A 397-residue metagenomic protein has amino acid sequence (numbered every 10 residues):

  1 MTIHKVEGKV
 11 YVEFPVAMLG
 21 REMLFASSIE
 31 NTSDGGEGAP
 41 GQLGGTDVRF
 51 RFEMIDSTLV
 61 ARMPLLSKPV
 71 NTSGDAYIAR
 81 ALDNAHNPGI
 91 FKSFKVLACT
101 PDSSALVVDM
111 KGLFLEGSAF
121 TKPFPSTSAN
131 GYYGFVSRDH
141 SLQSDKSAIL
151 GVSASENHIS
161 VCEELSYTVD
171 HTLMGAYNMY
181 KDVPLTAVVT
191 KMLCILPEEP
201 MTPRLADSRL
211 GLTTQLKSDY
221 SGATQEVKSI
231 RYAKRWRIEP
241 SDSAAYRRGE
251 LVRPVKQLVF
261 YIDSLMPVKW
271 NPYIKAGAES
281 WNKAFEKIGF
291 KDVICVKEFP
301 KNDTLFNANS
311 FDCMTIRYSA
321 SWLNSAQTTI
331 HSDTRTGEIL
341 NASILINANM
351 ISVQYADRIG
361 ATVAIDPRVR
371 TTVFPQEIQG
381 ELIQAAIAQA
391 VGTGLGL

Functional and structural regions predicted by a protein language model:
M1-M266, A284, I288, F299-Q354 (+3 more regions): Auxiliary tRNA-acceptor-end handling modules of aminoacyl-tRNA synthetases
M266, W270-P272: Ordered core of a single globular domain
N271, E377-I378: A generic secondary-structure micro-motif detector that highlights 1-2 residue hydrophobic/ambivalent hotspots embedded
A276-K283, G337, E381-L397: Active-site recognition of the HExxH zinc-binding catalytic motif
I294: Conserved structured catalytic cores and adjacent interaction surfaces of nucleotide-binding/hydrolyzing enzymes
